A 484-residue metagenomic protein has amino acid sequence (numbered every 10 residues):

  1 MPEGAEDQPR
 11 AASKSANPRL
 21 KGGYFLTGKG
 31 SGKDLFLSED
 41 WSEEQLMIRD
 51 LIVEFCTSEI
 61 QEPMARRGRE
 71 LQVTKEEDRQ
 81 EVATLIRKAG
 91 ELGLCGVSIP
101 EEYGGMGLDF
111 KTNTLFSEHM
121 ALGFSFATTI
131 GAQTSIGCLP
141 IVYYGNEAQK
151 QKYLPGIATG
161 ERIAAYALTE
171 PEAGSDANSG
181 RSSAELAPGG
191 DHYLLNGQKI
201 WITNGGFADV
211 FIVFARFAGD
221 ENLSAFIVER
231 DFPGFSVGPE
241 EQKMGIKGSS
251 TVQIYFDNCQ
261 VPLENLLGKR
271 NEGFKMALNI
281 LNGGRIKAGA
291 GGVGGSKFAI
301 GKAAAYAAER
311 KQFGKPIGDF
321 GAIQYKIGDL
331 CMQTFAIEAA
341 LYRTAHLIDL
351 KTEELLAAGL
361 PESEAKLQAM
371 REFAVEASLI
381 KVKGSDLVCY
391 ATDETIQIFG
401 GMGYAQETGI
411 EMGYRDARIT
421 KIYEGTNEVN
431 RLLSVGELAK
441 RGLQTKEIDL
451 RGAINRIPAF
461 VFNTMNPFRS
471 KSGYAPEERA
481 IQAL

Functional and structural regions predicted by a protein language model:
M1-G131, A148-K152, G156-T159, D349 (+2 more regions): Amphipathic, small/basic residue-rich leader segments at the start of a protein or domain
E3, A11, L20-G22, S58 (+7 more regions): Alpha-helix capping/hinge segments and adjacent helical runs
E39-W41, M47, S236-E338, F373 (+4 more regions): Glycine-rich beta->alpha junctions and the first turn(s) of the following alpha-helix
I60, T129-A148, G174-A177, L186: N-terminal glycine-rich flavin-associated loop
G160-L168: A short, Trp-centered hydrophobic/proline-enriched beta-strand micro-motif
E172-S175, W201-N204, R216-F217, K243-S250: Short Gly/Pro-enriched turn/cap motifs at secondary-structure boundaries
G180, D191-V237: A short core secondary-structure module
A304, K326-S363: Loop-to-helix element that buttresses phosphate recognition and phosphoryl-transfer chemistry
